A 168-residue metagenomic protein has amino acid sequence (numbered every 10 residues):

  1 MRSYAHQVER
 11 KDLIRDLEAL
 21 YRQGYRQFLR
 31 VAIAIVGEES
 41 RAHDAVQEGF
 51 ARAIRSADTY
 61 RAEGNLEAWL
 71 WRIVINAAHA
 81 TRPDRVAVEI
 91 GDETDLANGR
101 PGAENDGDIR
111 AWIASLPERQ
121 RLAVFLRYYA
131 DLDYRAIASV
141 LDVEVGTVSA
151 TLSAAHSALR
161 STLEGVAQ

Functional and structural regions predicted by a protein language model:
M1-K11, R15-D16, S139-V140, H156-Q168: C-terminal edge and immediately downstream basic/flexible tail or linker adjoining helix-turn-helix-like DNA-binding
R2-A5, A80, D84-I113, D133: Internal acidic/polar
H6-R30, H43, I54, R121: A short, charge-rich alpha-helical start-of-domain segment used by transcription regulators
L20-E39, S56, V74, I113 (+1 more regions): Amphipathic, Lys/Arg- and hydrophobic-enriched alpha-helical face
D44-A51, G64-N76: Structural recognition of an alpha-helix C-terminal capping motif at a helix-to-coil junction
R55-A62, R72-D92, G102, A154 (+1 more regions): Arg/Lys-rich amphipathic alpha helix in sigma70-family domain 2
A68, I75, H79, L141-Q168: DNA-recognition helix of helix-turn-helix
A123-R127: A short pre-motif secondary-structure segment
